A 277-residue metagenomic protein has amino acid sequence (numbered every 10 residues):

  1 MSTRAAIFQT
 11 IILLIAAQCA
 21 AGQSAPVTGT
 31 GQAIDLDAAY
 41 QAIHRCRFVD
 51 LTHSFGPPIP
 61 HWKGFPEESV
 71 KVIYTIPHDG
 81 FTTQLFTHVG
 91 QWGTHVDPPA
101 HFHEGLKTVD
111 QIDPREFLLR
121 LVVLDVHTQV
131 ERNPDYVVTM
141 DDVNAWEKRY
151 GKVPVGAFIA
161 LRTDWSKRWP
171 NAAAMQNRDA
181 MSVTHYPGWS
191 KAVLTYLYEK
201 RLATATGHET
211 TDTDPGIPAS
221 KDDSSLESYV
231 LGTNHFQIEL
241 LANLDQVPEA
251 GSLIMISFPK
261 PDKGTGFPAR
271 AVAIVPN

Functional and structural regions predicted by a protein language model:
M1-Q9: Bacterial N-terminal signal peptides that target proteins for export
F8-Q18: Bacterial N-terminal signal peptides
A21-N277: Active-/binding-site microenvironments in catalytic and ligand-binding cores
